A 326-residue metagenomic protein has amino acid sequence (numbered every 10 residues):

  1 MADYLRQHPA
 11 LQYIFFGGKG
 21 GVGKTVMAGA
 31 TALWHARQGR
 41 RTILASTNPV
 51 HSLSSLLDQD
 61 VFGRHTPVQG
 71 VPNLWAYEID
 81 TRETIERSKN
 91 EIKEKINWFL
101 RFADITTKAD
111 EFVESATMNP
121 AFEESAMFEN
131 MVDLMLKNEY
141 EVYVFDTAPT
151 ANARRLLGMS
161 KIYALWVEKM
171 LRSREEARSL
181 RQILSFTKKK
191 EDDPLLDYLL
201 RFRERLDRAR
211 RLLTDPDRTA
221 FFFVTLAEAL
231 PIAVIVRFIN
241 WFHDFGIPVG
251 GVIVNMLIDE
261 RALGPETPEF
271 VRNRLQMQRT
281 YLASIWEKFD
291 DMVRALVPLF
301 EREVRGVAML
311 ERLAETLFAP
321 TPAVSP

Functional and structural regions predicted by a protein language model:
M1-H8, D60, A209-P326: C-terminal lobe/tail of nucleotide-utilizing enzymes
M1-I14, K19-V22, M27, T31-L200 (+1 more regions): Nucleotide-state-sensitive switch-loop elements of NTP-binding domains
